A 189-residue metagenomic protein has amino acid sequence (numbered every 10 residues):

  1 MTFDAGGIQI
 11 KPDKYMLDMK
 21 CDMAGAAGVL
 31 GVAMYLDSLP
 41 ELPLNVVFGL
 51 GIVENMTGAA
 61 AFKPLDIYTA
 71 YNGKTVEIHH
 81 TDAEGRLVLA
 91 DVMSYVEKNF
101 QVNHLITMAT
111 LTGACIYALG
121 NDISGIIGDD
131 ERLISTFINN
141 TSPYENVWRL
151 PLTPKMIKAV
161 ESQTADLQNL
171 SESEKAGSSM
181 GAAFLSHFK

Functional and structural regions predicted by a protein language model:
M1-K189: A generic structural signal for tightly packed, nonpolar segments enriched in small/aliphatic residues
